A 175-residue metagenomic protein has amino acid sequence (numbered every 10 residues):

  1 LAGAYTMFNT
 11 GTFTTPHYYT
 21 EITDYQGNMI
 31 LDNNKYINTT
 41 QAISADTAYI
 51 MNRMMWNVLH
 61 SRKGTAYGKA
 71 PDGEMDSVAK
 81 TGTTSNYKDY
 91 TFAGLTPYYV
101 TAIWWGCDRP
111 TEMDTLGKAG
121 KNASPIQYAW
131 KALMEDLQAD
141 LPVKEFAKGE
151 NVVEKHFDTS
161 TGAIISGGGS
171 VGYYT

Functional and structural regions predicted by a protein language model:
L1-T175: A penicillin-recognizing enzyme superfamily signal
